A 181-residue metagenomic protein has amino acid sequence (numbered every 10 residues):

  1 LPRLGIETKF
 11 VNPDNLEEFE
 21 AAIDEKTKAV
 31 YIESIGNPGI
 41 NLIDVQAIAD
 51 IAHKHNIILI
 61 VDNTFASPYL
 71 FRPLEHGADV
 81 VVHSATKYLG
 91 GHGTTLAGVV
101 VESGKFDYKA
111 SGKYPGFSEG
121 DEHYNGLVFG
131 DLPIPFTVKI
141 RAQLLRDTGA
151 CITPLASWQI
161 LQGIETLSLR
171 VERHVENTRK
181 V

Functional and structural regions predicted by a protein language model:
L1-V181: Conserved PLP-enzyme active-site core in the AAT-like
